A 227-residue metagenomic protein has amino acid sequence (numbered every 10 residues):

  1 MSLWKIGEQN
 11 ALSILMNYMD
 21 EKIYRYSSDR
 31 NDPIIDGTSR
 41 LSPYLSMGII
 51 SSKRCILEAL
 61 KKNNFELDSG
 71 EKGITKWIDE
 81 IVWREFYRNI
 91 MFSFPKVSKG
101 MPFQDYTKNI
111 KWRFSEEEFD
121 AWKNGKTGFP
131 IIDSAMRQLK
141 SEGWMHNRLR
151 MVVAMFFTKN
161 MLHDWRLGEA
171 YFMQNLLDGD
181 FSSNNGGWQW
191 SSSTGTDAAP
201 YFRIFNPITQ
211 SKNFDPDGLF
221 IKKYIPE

Functional and structural regions predicted by a protein language model:
M1-Q104, F214-D215, L219-E227: Glycine/tryptophan-enriched, flexible segments
I14, R40, C55, W77 (+5 more regions): Short, hydrophobic/aromatic alpha-helical segments in well-folded domains
N31-D36, F103-N109, A154, Q189-S193: A glycine-rich phosphate-binding loop feature that marks nucleotide/adenosyl-phosphate handling sites
K61, W83, F92, S141 (+5 more regions): Short, well-ordered loop/turn and helix-capping segments at boundaries between secondary-structure elements and domains
R88, S93, E117-H163: C-terminal substrate/ligand-recognition segments
K96-K126: Helix-loop-helix junctions that connect adjacent transmembrane helices in secondary transporters/permeases, recognized
Y106, I110-R113, Y171-E227: C-terminal, helix-dominated tail/subdomain
M145-R148, L162-A170, D180-N185: Extended hydrophobic-aromatic, low-complexity segments
